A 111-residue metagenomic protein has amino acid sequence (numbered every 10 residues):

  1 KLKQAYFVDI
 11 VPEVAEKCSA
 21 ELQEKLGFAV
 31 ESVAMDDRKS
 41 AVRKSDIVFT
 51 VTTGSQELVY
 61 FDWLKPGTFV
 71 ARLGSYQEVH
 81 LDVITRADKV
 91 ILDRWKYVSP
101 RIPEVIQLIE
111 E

Functional and structural regions predicted by a protein language model:
L2-L26: NAD(P)-binding Rossmann-fold cofactor-contacting core
K3, F28-V30, T68, D88: A structural micro-motif
A20-G27, I47, S75, W95-K96 (+1 more regions): Generic secondary-structure signature for well-ordered alpha-helical cores
E31-V59, W63-L64, T68-E78: Rossmann-like NAD(P)-binding element
W63-E111: Rossmann-fold NAD(P)-binding glycine/threonine-rich loop
